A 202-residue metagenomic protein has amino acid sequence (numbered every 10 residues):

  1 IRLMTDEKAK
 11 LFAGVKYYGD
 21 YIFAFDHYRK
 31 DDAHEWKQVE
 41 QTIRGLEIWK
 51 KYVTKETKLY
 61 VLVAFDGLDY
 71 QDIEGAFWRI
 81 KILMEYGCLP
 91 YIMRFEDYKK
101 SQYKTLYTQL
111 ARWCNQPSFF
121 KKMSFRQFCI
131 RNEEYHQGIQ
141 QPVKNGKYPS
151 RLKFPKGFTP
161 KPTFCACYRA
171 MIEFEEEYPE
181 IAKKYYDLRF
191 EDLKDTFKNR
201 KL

Functional and structural regions predicted by a protein language model:
I1-S101: Conserved AdoMet/S-adenosylmethionine-binding subsite of the radical SAM
K51, L62-L202: Auxiliary Fe-S-binding modules of radical SAM enzymes
